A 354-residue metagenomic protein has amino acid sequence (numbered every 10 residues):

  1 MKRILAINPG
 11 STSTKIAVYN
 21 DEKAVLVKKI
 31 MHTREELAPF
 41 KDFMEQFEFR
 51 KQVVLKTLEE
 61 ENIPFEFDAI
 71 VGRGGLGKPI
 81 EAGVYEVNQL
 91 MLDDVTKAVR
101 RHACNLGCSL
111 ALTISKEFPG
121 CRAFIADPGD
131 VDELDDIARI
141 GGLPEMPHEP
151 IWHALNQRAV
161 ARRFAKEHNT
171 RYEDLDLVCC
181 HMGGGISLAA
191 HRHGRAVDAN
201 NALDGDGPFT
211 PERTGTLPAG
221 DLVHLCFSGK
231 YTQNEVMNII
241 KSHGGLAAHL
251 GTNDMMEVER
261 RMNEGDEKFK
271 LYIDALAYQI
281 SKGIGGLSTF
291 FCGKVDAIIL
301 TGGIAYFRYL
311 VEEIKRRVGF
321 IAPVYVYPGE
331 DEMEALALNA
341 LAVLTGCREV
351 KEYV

Functional and structural regions predicted by a protein language model:
K2-I7, F67-V71, L177-H181: Short glycine-aspartate micro-motif
I4-E45: Short glycine-rich, Thr/Ser-proximal phosphate-binding strand/loop in the N-terminal lobe of ATP-dependent enzymes
V54-A69, E167-T170, I284-D296: Phosphate/pyrophosphate-binding loops at sites that engage ATP/ADP/AMP, CoA/4′-phosphopantetheine, polyphosphate
L58-A103, R122, D130-G142: Short beta-strand-loop/turn "lid" adjacent to the catalytic site in phosphate-handling enzymes
L106-T113, I125, I140-D176, G184-G185 (+3 more regions): Glycine-rich phosphate-binding loop plus the immediately following alpha-helix
N238-G293: Adenine-nucleotide phosphate-binding core of ATP-dependent small-molecule kinases
V295-I314: Glycine-rich phosphate-binding loops at beta-strand->alpha-helix junctions
A305-Y306, Y325-V354: Glycine-rich phosphate-binding/hydrolytic loop that grips phosphoryl groups
